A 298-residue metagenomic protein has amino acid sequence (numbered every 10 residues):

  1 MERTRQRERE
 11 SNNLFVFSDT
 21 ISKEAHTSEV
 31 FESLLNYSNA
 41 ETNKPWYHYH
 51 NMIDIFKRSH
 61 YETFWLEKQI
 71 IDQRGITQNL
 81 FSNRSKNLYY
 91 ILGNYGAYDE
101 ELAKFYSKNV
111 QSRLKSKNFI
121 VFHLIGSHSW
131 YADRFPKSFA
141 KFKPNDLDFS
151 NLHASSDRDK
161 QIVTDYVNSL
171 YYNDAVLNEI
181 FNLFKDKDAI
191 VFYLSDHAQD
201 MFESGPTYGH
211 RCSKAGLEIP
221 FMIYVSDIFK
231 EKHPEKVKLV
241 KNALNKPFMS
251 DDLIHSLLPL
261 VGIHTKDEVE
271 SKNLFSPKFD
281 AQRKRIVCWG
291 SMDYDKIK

Functional and structural regions predicted by a protein language model:
M1, S169-G209, L257-L258: Metal-dependent active-site segment of extracytoplasmic phospho-/sulfohydrolases and closely related
M1-D148, E218, M249-S250, H255-S276 (+1 more regions): Active-site-proximal alpha/beta segments of enzymes that process anionic O-linked groups
N39, I125-S127, H197-A198, S226-I228: Solvent-exposed coil/turn segments that connect beta secondary-structure elements in extracytoplasmic/periplasmic
N43-Y47, G96-E100, D157-K160, T164-D174 (+1 more regions): Soluble non-cytosolic domains of exported or imported proteins
W65-E67, F119-G126, V167-L170, I190-S195 (+1 more regions): Short beta-strand segments
I71, N182-D186, Q199-M201, G209-C212 (+1 more regions): Membrane-interface soluble catalytic domains
D72-G75, I125-E179, T207-P220: Active-site-proximal cap/lid insertion segments
I219-D227: Catalytic lobes of large eukaryotic enzymes
